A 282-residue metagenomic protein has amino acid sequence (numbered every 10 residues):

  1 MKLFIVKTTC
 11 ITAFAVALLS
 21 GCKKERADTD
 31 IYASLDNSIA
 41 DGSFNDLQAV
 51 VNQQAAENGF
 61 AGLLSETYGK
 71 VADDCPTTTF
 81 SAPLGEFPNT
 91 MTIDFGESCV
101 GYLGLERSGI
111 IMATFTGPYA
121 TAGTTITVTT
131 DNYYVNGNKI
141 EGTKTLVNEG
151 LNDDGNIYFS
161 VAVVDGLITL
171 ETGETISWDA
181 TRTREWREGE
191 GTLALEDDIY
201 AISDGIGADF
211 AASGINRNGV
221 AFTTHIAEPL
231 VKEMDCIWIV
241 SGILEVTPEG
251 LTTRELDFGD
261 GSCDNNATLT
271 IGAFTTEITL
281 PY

Functional and structural regions predicted by a protein language model:
M1-C10: Bacterial N-terminal signal peptides that target proteins for export
C10, F14-V16: Hydrophobic alpha-helical targeting segments used for export or membrane insertion
L18-G21: C-terminal motif of bacterial Sec signal peptides marking the signal peptidase cleavage site
K23-Y282: Low-complexity, intrinsically disordered segments exposed to solvent
